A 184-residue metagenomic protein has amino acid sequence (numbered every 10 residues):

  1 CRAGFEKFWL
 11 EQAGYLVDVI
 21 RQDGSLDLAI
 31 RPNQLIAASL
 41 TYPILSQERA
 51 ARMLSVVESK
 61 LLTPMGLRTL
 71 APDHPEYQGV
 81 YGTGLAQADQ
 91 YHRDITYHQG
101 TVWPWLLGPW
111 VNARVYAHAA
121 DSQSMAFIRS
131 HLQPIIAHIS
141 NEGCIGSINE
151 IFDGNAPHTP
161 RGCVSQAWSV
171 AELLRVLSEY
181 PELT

Functional and structural regions predicted by a protein language model:
C1-D73, Q78-G82, S130, I136-V170: Catalytic cores of carbohydrate-active enzymes
T41-L54, R114-R129, S178-T184: Structural helix-adjacent loops and short alpha-helical linkers that scaffold large soluble proteins
P72, E76-S124, L174-S178: C-terminal substrate/ligand-recognition segments
A113, A117-A120, P134-I145, I151-G154 (+1 more regions): Hydrophobic alpha-helical segments
